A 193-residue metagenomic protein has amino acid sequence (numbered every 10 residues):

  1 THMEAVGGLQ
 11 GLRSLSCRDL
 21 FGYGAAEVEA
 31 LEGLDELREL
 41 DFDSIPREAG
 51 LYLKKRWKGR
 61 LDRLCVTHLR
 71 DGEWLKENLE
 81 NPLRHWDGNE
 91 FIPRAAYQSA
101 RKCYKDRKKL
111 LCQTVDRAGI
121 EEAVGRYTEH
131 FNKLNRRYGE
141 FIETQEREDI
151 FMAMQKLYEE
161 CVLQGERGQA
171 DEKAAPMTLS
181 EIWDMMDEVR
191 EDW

Functional and structural regions predicted by a protein language model:
T1-G72: Concave beta-strand-loop units of leucine-rich repeat
E4-G7, E29, K105, K109-C112 (+1 more regions): Amphipathic, non-transmembrane alpha-helical secondary structure
R18, E129, K133-R136, K156-L163: Positions within ordered alpha-helical repeat solenoids
W57, C65-L69, F141-W193: Amphipathic alpha-helical binding modules
R63-Q113, R190: Short terminal alpha-helical segments
A95-Q98, A118-R126: Amphipathic, heptad-repeat alpha-helices with coiled-coil/zipper character that mediate oligomerization and scaffolding
S99-K102, D106, R126, H130-K133 (+2 more regions): Charged, amphipathic alpha-helical oligomerization/scaffolding segments
Q113-E122, K133-D149: Short, solvent-exposed, charged loop/turn and helix-capping segments that join or cap alpha-helices on peripheral
